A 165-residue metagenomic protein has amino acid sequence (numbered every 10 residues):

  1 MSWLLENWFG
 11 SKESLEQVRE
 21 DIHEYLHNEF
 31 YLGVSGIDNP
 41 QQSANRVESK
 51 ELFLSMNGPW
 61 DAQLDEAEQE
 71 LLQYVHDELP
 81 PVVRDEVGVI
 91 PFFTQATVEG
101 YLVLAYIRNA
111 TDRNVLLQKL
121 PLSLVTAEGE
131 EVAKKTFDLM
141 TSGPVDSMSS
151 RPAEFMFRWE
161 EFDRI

Functional and structural regions predicted by a protein language model:
M1-L102, R113-L116, P144-I165: Membrane engagement elements in two modes
Y106-D112: Asparagine-centered strand-capping/turn motif at beta-strand->loop junctions
I107, L124, F155-F157: Hydrophobic side chains in beta-strands
D112-V132: Short acidic, flexible loop segments centered on an aromatic residue
P121, V132-K135, S149-A153: Short, charged/polar low-complexity linear motifs in solvent-exposed/disordered segments
A133-P144: Solvent-exposed serine/threonine-rich low-complexity stretches and specific carbohydrate-binding patches
